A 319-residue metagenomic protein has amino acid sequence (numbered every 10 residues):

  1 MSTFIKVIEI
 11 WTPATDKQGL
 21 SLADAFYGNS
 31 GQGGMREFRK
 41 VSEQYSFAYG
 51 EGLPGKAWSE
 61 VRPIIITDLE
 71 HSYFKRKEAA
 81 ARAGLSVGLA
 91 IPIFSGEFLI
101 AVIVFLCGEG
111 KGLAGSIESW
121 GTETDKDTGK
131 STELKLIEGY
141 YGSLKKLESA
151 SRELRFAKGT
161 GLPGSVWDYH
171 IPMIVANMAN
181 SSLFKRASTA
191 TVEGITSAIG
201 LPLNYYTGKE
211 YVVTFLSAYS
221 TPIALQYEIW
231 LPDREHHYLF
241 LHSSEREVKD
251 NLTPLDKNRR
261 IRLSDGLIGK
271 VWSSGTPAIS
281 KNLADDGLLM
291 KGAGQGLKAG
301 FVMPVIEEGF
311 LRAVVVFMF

Functional and structural regions predicted by a protein language model:
V7, P54, K77, A90 (+6 more regions): Short hydrophobic/aromatic beta-strand element in the GNAT-like acyltransferase core that lines or flanks the acyl-donor
I8-K17, A23-A25, I117-D127, K135 (+2 more regions): Short hydrophobic alpha-helical segments used for membrane anchoring or interfacial signaling
Q18-S72, K130-S182, H237-S243, K249-G287: Regulatory sensory and allosteric helical modules in signal-transduction proteins and certain transcription factors
Y45-A48, A79-L85, L154-A157, S181 (+4 more regions): Short loop/turn motifs at secondary-structure junctions and domain boundaries
S86-F94, S197-L203, K298-I306: A short, aliphatic-rich beta-strand micro-motif
F94-L99, K111, K126, N204-K209 (+1 more regions): Flexible loop/coil segments at beta-strand boundaries within sensory signal-transduction domains
F98-C107, K209-S217, G309-F319: Sensory beta-strand/linker motifs that couple input domains to effectors
G108-L113, S217-I223: Sensory coupling linkers of modular signal transduction proteins
